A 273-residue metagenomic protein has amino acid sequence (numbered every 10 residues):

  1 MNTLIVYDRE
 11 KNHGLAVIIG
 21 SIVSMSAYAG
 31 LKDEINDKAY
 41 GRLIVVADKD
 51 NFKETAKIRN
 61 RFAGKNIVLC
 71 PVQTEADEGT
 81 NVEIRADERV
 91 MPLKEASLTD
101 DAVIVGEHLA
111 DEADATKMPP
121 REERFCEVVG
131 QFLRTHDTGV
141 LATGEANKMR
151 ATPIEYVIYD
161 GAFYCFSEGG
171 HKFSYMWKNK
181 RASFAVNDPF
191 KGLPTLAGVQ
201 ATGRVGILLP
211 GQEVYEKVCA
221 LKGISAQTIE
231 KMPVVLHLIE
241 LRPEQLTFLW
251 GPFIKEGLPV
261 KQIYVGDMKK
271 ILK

Functional and structural regions predicted by a protein language model:
M1-A29: Short, charged N-terminal beta->alpha structural module
G20-K38, F52-E54: A short, well-structured beta->alpha microelement
G41-I44: Structural motif
D48-K49, K57-I67, P71-E123, A197-K273: Charged, gly/pro-rich active-site loop segments
A115-G139: Short, basic/aromatic recognition patches
G130-A146, A182-V186: A short, Trp-centered hydrophobic/proline-enriched beta-strand micro-motif
A142-G144, F166, N187-P189, L249-G251: A generic structural motif
V157-L193: A short mixed-secondary-structure module that forms the rim of ligand-binding clefts
